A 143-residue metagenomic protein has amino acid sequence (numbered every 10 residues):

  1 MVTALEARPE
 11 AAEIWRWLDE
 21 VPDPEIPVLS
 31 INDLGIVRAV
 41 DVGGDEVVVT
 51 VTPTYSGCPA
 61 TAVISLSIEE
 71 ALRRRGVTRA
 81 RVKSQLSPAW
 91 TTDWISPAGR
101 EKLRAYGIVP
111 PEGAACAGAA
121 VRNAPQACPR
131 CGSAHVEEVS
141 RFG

Functional and structural regions predicted by a protein language model:
M1-G143: Domain-level signature for proteins that mediate thiol-based redox and metal-cofactor handling
